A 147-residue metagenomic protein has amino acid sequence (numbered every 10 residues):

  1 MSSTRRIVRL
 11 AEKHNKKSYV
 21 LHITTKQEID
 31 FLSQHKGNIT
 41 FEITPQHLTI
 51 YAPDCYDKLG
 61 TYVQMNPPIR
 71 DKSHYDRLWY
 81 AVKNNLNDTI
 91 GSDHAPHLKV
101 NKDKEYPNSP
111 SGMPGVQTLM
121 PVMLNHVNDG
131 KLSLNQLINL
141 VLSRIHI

Functional and structural regions predicted by a protein language model:
M1-I90: Histidine/acidic residue-rich metal-binding segments in metalloenzymes
S2-R5, L10-N15, N84-I90, A95-I145: His/Asp/Glu-enriched, well-ordered alpha-helical/loop segment that forms or immediately abuts the divalent-metal
